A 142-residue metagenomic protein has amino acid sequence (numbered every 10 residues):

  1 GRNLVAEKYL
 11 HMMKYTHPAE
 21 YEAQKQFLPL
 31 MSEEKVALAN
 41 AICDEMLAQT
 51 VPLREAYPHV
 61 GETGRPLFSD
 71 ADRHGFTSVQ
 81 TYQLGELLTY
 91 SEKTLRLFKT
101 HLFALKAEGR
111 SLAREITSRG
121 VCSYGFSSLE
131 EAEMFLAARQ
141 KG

Functional and structural regions predicted by a protein language model:
G1-Y9, I42-C43, L87-Y90, T94-L102: Short, structured motif recognition centered on aromatic/hydrophobic residues
K8, K14-Y15, A19-T89, C122 (+2 more regions): Short, flexible domain-boundary/linker segments around small modular repeats
T100-G142: Alpha-helical oligomerization segments
